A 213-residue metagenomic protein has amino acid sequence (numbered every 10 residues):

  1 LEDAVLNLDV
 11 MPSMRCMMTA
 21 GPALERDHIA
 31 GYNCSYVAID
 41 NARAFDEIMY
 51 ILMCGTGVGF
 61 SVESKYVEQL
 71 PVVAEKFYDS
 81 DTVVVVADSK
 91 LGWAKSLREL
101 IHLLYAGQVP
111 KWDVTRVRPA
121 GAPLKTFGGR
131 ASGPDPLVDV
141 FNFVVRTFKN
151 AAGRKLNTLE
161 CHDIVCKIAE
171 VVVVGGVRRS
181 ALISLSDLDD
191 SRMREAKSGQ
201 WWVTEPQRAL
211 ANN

Functional and structural regions predicted by a protein language model:
L1-N213: Extended catalytic cores of very large enzyme megasubunits
